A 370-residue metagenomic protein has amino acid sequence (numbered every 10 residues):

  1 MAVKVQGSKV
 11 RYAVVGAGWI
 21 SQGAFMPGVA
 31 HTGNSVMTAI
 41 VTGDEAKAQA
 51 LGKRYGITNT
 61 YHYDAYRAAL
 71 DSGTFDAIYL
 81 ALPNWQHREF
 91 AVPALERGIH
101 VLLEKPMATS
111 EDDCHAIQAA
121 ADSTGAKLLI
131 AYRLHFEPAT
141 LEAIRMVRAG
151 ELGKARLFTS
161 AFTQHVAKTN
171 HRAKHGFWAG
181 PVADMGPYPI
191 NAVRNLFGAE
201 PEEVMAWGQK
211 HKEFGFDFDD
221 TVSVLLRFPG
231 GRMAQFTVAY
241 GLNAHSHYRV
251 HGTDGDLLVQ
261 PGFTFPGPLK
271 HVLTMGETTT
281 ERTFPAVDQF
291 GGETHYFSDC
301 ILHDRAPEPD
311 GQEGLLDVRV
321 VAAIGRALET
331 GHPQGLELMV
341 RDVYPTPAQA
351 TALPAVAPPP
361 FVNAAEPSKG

Functional and structural regions predicted by a protein language model:
M1-Y55, P359: N-terminal Rossmann-like dinucleotide-binding module
A2-V3, D184, N191-P268, F284-V287 (+3 more regions): Contiguous beta-strand/loop segments that form the cofactor/metal-binding neighborhood of enzyme cores
S21, L103, T109, L128-I130 (+3 more regions): Hydrophobic residues in well-ordered beta-strands that form the structural core
V36-A39, T279-R282, C300-D317: Glycine- and charged-residue-rich phosphate/anionic-cofactor binding loop of Rossmann-like
N59-A120: Beta-loop-alpha module in the N-terminal Rossmann-like domain of NAD(P)-dependent dehydrogenases, especially those
A116-L134, G153-T159: Rossmann-fold dehydrogenase core element
L134-G215, G331: Predominantly a Rossmann-like dinucleotide-binding segment in NAD(P)-dependent oxidoreductases
